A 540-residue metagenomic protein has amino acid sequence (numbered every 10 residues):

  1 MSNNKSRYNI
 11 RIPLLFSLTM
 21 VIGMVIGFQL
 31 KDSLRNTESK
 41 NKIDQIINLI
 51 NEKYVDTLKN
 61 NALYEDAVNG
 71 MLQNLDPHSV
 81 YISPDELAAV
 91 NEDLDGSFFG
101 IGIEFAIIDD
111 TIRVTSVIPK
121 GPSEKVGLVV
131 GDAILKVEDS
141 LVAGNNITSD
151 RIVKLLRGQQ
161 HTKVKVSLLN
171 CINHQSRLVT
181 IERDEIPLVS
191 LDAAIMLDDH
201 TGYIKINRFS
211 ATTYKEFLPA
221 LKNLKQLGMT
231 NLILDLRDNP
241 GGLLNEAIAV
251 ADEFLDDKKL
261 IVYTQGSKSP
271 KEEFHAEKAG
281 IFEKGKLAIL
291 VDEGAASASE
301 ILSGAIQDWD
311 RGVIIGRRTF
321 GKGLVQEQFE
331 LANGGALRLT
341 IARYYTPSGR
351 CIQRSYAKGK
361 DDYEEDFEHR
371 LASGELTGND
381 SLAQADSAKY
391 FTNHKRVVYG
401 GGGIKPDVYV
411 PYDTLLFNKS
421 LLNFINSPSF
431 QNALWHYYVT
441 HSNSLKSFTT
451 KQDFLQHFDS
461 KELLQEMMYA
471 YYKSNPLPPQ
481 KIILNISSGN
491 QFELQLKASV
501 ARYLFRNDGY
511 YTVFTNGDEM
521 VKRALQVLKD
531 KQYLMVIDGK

Functional and structural regions predicted by a protein language model:
M1-Y8: N-terminal Lys/Arg-rich, disordered targeting/topogenic segments
S2, I26-S39, I43, I47 (+8 more regions): Cleft-lining beta-strand/loop regions that shape enzyme active-site pockets
I12-Q29: Hydrophobic membrane-insertion alpha-helices, especially the h-region of bacterial N-terminal signal peptides
Q45, E52-E65, D76, N426-S429 (+1 more regions): N-terminal targeting/tethering segments
H78-S116: PDZ/PDZ-like peptide-tail recognition elements
I134-L135, V164, I352, V398: Generic structural signal for buried aliphatic residues
V291, S299-L302, L331-A332, Y345-F367: Functional cores that coordinate and move charged inorganic groups
C351-I352, Y356-K540: Conserved functional hotspot residues or short segments at active or partner-binding sites across diverse domains
